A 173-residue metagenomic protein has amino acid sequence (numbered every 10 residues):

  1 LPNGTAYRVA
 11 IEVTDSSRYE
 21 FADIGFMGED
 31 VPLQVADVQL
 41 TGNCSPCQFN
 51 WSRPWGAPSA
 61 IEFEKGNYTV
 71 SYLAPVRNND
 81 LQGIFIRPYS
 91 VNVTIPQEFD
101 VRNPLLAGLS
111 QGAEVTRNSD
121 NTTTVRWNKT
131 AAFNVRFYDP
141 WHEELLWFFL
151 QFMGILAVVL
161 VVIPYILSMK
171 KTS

Functional and structural regions predicted by a protein language model:
L1-S173: Lumenal/extracellular ectodomains and adaptor appendage modules of the eukaryotic vesicle/secretory system
